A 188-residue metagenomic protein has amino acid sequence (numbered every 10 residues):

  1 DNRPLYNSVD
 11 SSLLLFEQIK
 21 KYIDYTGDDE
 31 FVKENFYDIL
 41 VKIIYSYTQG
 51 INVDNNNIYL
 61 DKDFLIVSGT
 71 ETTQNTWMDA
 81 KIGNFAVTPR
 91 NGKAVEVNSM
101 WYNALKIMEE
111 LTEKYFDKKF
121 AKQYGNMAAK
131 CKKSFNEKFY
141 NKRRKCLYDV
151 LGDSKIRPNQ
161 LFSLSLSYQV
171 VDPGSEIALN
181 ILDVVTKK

Functional and structural regions predicted by a protein language model:
D1-T70, N75, V95-N98, Y102: Aromatic-rich carbohydrate-recognition surfaces in CAZymes
E30, N91-G92, K118: Active-site oxyanion-binding pockets that recognize sulfate/phosphate
T48-K62, M100-K188: Catalytic cores of carbohydrate-active enzymes
T72-P89: A short, charged helix-loop
T73, N91, R143, L147: Glycine-rich, flexible loop/turn motifs
T88-E96: A short glycine-threonine-serine/GTX helix/turn-capping micro-motif
